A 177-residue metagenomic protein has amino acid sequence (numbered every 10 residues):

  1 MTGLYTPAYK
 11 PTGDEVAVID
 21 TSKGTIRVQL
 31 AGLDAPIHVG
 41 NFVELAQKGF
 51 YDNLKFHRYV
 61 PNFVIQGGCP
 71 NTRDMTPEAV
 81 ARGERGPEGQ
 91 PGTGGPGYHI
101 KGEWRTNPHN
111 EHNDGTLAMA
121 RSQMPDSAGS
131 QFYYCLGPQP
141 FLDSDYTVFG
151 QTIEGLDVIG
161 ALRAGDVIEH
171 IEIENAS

Functional and structural regions predicted by a protein language model:
M1-S177: Cyclophilin-like peptidyl-prolyl cis-trans isomerases
